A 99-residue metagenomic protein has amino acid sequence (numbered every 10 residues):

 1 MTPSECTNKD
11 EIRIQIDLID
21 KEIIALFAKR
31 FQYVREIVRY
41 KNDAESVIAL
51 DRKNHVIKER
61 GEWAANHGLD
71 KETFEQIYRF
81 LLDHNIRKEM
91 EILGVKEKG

Functional and structural regions predicted by a protein language model:
M1-G99: Domain-level signature for soluble enzymes in the chorismate/prephenate branch of the shikimate pathway
